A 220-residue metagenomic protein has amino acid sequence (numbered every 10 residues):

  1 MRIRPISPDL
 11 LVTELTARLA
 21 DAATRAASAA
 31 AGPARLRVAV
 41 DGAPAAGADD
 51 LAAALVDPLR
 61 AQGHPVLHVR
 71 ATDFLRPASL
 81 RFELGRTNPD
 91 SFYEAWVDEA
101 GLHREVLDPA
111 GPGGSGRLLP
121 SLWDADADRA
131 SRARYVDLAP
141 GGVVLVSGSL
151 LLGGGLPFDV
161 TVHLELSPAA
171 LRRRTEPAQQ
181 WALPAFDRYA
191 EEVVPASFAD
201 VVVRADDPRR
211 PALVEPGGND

Functional and structural regions predicted by a protein language model:
R2-A22, L164, A169, E192-D220: NTP-dependent small-molecule kinase module
T24-R35: Phosphate-binding P-loop
R35-A39, V143-L145: Residue-level preference for the first positions of well-ordered beta-strands
A39-D57: Glycine-rich phosphate-binding P-loop
D57-L67: Post-Walker A helix-loop "phosphate-sensing" segment adjacent to the P-loop in P-loop NTPases
L67, R76-D128: Conserved nucleotide-sensing/catalytic segment adjacent to the nucleotide-binding pocket in NTP-handling enzymes
R86-Y93, L156-V194, G218: A glycine- and Lys/Arg-enriched "phosphate-lid" helix/loop adjacent to the NTP-binding pocket of small-molecule kinases
R129-T175: ATP-dependent NMP and nucleoside kinases share a basic, alpha-helical "lid"
